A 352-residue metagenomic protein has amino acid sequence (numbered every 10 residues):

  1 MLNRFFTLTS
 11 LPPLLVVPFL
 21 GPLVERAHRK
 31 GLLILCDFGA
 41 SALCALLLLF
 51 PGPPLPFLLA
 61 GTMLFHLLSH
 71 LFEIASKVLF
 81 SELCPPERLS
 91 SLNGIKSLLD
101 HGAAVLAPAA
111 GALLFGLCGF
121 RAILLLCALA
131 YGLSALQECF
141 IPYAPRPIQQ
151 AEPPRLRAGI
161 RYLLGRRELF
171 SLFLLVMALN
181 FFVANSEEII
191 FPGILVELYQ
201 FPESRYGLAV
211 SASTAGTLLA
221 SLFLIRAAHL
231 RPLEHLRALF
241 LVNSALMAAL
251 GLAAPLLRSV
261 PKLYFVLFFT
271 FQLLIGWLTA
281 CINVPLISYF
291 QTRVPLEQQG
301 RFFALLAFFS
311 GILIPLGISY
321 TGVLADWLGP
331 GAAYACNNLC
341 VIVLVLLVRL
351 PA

Functional and structural regions predicted by a protein language model:
N3-L8, L14-S41, L46, L55-F57 (+2 more regions): C-terminal transmembrane bundle of multi-pass solute transporters/carriers
F5, I95-A103, L175, L305-S310: Hydrophobic alpha-helical segments of secondary membrane carriers
L55-H66, S91-I148, S211, V266 (+2 more regions): Hydrophobic alpha-helical transmembrane segments
G61-H66, V176, N180, F268-Q272 (+1 more regions): Helical-face signature of the major facilitator-like transporter fold
F65, F80-P85, L89-S90, P192 (+3 more regions): Helix-terminus/helix-capping segments at the ends of transmembrane helices and short amphipathic helices
H66-I74, A184, G276-V284: Small-residue-rich segments within alpha-helical transmembrane domains of MFS-like 12-TM solute carriers
E73, A104, P108, L179-E188 (+2 more regions): Conserved extracellular-gate-facing transmembrane-helix segments in secondary transporters
C118-L125, R161-S221: A single, central transmembrane helix in multi-pass transporters
